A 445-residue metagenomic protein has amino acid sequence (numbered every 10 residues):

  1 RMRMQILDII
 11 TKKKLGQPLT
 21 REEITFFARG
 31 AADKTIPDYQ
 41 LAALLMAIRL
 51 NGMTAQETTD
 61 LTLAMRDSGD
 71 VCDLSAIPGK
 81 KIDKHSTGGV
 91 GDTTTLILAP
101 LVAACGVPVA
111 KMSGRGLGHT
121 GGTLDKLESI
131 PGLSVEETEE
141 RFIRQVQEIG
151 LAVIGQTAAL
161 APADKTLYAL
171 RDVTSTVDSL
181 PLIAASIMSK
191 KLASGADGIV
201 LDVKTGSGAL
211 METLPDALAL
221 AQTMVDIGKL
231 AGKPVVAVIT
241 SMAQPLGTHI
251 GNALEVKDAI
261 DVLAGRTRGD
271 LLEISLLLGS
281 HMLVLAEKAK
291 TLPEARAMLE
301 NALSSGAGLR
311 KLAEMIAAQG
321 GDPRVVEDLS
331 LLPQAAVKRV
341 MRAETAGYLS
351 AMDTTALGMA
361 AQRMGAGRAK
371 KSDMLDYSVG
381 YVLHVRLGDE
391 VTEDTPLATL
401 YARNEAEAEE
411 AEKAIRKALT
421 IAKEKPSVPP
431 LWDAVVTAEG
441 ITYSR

Functional and structural regions predicted by a protein language model:
M2-G91, K311-D322, A438, S444-R445: Acidic, glycine/proline-rich low-complexity segments that act as flexible tails and inter-domain linkers
D8, K13, P18-T20, C72 (+5 more regions): Well-ordered secondary-structure scaffolds
A31, R49-G52, G88-V90, G116-L117 (+3 more regions): Short, small-residue-enriched loops and turns at beta-alpha junctions that line or gate enzyme active sites
L50, L96-V109, K190-G195, L230-A231 (+1 more regions): Alpha-helix C-terminal capping segments
K80-A103, V107-H119: Glycine/serine-rich anion-binding loops at beta->alpha junctions that coordinate negatively charged ligand groups
M112, V146, I154-T157, I187 (+2 more regions): Short beta-strand segments
K126-A152, Q222-G228, G232: A glycine-rich helix N-cap at a beta->alpha junction
Q147-A196: Phosphate/diphosphate-binding glycine-rich loops and adjacent basic-rich segments that engage nucleotide
